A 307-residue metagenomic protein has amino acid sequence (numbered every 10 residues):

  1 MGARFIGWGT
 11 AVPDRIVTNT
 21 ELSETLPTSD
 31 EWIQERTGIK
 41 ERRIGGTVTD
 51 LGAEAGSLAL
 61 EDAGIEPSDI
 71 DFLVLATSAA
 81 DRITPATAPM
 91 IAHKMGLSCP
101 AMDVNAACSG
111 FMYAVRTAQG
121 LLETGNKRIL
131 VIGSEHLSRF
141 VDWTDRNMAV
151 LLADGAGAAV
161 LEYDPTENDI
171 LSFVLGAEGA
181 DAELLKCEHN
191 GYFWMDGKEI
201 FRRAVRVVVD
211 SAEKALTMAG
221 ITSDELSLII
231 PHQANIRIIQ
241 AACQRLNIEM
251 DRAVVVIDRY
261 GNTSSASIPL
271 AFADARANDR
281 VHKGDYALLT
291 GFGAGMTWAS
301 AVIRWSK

Functional and structural regions predicted by a protein language model:
M1-G2, S68-D71, L97-P100, T124-I129 (+6 more regions): Short coil/turn connectors at secondary-structure junctions
M1-G45, W143-D210, F292, R304-K307: Condensing-enzyme catalytic core mediating Claisen C-C bond formation in acyl metabolism
F5-G7, I33, A59, L73 (+6 more regions): Conserved small-residue
E21-E24, T28, T47-D50, A79-A88: A structural motif shared across PLP-dependent enzymes of the aminotransferase-like
T49, A53-G56, L60, A79-A80 (+4 more regions): Claisen-condensing/thiolase-fold acyl-transfer catalytic domains that form or cleave C-C bonds in fatty acid
A55-D71, D210-S227, A275-R280: Phosphate/pyrophosphate-binding loops at sites that engage ATP/ADP/AMP, CoA/4′-phosphopantetheine, polyphosphate
D69-R82: Short beta-strand-loop/turn "lid" adjacent to the catalytic site in phosphate-handling enzymes
Q119, E123-A153: Flexible, glycine-rich active-site loops centered on histidine and acidic residues that chelate a metal or position
